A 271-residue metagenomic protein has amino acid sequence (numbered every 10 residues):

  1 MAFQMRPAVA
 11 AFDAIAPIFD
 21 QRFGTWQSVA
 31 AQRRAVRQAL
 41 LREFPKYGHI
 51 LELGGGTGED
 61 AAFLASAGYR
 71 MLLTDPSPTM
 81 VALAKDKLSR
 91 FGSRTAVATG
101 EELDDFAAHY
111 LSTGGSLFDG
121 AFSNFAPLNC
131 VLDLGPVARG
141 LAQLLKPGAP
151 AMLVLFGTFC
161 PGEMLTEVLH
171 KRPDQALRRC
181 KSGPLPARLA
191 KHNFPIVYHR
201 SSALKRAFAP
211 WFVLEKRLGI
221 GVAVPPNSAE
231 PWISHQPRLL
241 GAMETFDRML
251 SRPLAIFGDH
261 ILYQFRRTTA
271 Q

Functional and structural regions predicted by a protein language model:
M1-P45, E59, F63, L83: Conserved class I S-adenosyl-L-methionine
G55-F106: Class I SAM-dependent methyltransferase SAM/SAH-binding core
F106-G120: A short acidic, Gly/Pro-enriched loop at the edge of an enzyme's catalytic core that lines a small-molecule cofactor
D119-D133: A short SAM/SAH-binding and catalytic strip from SAM-dependent methyltransferases
G135-P150: A short glycine-rich, Lys/Arg-flanked "PGG" loop and its adjoining helix->strand segment in the class I
P150-C180: Conserved class I S-adenosyl-L-methionine
A187-A203: Acceptor-substrate binding/catalytic loop of class I
R206, K216-Q271: A C-terminal cap/extension of S-adenosyl-L-methionine-dependent methyltransferases that defines the acceptor-substrate
